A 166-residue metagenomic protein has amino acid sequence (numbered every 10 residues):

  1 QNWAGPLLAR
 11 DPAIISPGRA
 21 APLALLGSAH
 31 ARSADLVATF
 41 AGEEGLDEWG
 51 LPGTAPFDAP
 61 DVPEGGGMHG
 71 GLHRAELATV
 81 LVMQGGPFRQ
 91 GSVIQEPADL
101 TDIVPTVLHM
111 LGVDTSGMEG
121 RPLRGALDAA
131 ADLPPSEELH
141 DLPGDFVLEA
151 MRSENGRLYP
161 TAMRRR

Functional and structural regions predicted by a protein language model:
Q1-T106: Active-site neighborhoods of enzymes that stabilize oxyanions during catalysis
D58-A59, D102, D128-A129, E137-E138: Alpha-helix boundary/interfacial micro-motifs
V107-T115: Short, hydrophobic alpha-helical segments
P122-G125: Active-site-proximal alpha/beta segments of enzymes that process anionic O-linked groups
A129-R166: Acidic, Ser/Thr-rich low-complexity intrinsically disordered segments
